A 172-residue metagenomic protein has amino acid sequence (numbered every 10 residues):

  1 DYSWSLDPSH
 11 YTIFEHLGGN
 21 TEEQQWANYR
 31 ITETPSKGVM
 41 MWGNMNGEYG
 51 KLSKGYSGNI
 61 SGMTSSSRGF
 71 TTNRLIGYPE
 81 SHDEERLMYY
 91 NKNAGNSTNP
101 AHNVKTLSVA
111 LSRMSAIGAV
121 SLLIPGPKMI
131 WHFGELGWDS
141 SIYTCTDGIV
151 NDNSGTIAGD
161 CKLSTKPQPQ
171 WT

Functional and structural regions predicted by a protein language model:
D1-E84, K92-T172: Active-site-proximal helices and loops of the catalytic beta/alpha 8
